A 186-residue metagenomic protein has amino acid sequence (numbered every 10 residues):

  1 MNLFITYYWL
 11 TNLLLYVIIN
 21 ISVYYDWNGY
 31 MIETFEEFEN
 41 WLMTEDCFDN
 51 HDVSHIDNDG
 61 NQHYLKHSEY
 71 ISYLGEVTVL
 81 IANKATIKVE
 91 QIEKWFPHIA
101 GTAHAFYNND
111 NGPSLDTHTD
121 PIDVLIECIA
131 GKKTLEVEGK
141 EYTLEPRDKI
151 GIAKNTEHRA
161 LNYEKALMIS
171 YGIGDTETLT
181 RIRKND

Functional and structural regions predicted by a protein language model:
Y7, I18-W27: Short, positively charged and aromatic/hydrophobic N-terminal segments
N28-F35, A85: Intrinsic-disorder-associated interaction segments
I32-V53: Intrinsically disordered, low-complexity, positively charged segments
D46-D148, T156-N185: Active-site region of the double-stranded beta-helix
